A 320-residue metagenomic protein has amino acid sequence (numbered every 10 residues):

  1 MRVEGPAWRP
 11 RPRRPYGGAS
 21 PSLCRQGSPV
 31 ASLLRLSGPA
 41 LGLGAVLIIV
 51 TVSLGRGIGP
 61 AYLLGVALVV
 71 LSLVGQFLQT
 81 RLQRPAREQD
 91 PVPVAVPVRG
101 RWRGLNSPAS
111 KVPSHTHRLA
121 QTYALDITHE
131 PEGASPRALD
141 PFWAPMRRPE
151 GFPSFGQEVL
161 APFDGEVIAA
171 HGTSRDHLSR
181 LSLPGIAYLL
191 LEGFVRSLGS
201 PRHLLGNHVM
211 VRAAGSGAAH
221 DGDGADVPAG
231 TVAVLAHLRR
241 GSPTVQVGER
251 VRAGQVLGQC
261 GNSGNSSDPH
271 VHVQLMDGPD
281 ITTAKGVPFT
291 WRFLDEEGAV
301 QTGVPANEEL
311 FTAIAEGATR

Functional and structural regions predicted by a protein language model:
R2-W8, P12-D164, I168-T173, G222 (+1 more regions): Polar/charged, compositionally biased leader and regulatory segments
N106, H129, A169, H237-R240 (+2 more regions): A residue-level detector for short acidic-glycine micro-motifs
H117-A120, H177-A187: Short Gly/aromatic-enriched secondary-structure transition segments
D126-T128, R180-S182, H208-A214, G224-D226 (+1 more regions): Short, acidic/hydrophobic/Gly-rich beta-strand patch recurrent on exposed beta strands that often constitutes part
V159-A169, T244-Q259: Short, well-structured beta-strand-loop connectors
T173, L178-R180, V195-S200, Q255-H270: Flexible, gly/ser-rich surface segments that form the specificity/activation loops bordering the active-site cleft
A213-G222, V227-G254: Short histidine-centered loop motifs in beta-beta connectors
P243, E249, N262, Q274-R320: Acidic, glycine-rich catalytic/binding loops that coordinate metals and/or anionic ligands
